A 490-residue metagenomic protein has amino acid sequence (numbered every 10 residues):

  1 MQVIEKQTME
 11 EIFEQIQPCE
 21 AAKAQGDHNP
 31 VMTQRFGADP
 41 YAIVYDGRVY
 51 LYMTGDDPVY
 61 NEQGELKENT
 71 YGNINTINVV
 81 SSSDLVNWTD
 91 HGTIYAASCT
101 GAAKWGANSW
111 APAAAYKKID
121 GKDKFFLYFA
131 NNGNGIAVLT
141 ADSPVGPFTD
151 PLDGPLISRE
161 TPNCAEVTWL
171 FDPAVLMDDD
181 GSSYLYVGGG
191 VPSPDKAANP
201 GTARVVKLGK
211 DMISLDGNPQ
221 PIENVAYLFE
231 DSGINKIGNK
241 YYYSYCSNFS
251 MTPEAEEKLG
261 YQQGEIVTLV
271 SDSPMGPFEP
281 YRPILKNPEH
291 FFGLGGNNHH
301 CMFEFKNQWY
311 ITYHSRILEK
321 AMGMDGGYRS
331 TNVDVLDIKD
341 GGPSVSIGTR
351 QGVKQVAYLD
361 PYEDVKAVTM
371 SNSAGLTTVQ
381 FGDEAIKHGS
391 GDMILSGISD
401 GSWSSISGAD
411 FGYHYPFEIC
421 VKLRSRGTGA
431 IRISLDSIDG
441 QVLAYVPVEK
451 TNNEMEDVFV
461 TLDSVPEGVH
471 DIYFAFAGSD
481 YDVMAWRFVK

Functional and structural regions predicted by a protein language model:
M1-K490: Carbohydrate-active catalytic/glycan-binding domains of CAZyme proteins, especially the secreted or lumenal ectodomains
